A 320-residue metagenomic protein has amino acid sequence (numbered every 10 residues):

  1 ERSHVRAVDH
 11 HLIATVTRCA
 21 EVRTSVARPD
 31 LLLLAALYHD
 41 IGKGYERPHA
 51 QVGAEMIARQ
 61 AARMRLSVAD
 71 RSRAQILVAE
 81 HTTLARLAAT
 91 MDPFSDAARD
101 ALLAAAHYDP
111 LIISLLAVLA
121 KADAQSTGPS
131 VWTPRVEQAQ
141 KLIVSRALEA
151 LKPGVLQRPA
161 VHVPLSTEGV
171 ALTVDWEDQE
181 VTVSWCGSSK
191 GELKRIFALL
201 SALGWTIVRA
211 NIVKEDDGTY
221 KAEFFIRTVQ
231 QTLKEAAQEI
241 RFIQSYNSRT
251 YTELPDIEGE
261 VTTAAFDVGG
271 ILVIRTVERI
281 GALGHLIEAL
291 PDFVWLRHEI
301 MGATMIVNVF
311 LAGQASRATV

Functional and structural regions predicted by a protein language model:
E1-H11, L37-K43: Active-site flanking loop/helix segments enriched in acidic
D9, I13-V16, L200: A short, contiguous, amphipathic alpha-helix enriched in charged residues
I13, C19-A27: Helix-hairpin-helix/helix-loop-helix acidic hairpins
I13-T17, A54, A58, K194: Predominant activation on well-ordered alpha-helical scaffold segments within soluble catalytic domains
E21, E55, E288: Short, well-ordered alpha-helices that flank and scaffold nucleotide-derived cofactor binding pockets
T24-A150: Divalent metal-dependent catalytic cores for phosphoryl transfer on phosphate-bearing substrates
D92-V320: Non-catalytic interaction/regulatory segments
